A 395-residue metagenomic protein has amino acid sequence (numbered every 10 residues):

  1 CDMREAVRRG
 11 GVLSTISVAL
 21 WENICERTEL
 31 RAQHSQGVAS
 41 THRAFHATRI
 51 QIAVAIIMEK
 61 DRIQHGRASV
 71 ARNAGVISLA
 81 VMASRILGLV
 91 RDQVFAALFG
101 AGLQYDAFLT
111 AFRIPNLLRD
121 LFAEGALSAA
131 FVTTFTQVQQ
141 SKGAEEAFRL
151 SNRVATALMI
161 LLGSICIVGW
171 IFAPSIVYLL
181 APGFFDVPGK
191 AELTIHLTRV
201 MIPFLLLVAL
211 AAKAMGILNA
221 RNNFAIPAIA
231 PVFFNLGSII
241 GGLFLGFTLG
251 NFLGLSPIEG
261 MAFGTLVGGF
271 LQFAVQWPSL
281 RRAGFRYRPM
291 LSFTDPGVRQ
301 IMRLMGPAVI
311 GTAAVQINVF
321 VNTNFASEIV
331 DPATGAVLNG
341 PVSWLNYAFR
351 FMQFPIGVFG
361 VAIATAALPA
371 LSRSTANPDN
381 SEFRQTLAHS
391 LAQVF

Functional and structural regions predicted by a protein language model:
D2-V12: Extreme N-terminal basic, low-complexity initiation segments that serve as generic localization/processing leaders
R27-L30, H34: Cationic, low-complexity basic patches in intrinsically disordered or flexible, solvent-exposed regions
Q51-F395: Membrane-embedded alpha-helical bundles of multi-pass transporters/translocases, especially carrier/permease families
